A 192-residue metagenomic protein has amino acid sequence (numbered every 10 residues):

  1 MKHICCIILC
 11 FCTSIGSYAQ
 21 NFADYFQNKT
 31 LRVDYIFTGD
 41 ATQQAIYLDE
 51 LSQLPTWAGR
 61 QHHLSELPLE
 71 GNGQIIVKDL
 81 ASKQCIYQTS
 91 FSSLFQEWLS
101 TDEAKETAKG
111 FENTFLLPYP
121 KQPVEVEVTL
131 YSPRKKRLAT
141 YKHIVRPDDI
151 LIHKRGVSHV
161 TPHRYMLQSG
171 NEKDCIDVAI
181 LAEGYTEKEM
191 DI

Functional and structural regions predicted by a protein language model:
M1-A23: Bacterial Sec-dependent N-terminal signal peptides
S14-I15, E70, K173: Generic structural microfeature
G16-S17, Y87, L138, M190: Short linear functional motifs in flexible/disordered or boundary regions
A23-G39, H159-S169, D174: Short, amphipathic alpha-helical segments
Y25-H153: Beta-strand-enriched, solvent-exposed domains that form extended recognition/catalytic surfaces
L151-I192: Fold-level signature of zinc-dependent metallopeptidase catalytic domains
